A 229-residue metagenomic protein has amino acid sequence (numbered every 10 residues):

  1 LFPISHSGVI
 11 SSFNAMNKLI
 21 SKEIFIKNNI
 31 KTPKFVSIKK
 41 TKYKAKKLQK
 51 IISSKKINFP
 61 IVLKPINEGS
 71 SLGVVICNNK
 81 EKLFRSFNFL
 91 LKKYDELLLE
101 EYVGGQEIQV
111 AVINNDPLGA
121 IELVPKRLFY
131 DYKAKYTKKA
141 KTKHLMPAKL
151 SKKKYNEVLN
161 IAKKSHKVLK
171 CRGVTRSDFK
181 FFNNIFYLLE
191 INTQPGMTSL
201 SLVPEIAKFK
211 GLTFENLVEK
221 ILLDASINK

Functional and structural regions predicted by a protein language model:
L1-N14: Short, acidic/small-residue loops that bind anionic groups at enzyme active sites
L1-P3, L19, K27-N29, I113 (+1 more regions): Alpha-helix C-terminal capping segments
P3-H6, T32, I61, F214: Hydrophobic beta-strand scaffold residues
F13-G105: Active-site nucleotide/adenylate-binding loops and adjacent lid/helix of ATP-dependent enzymes
T41, Q49-S53, K153, V168-L169 (+3 more regions): Peripheral (often C-terminal) accessory segments that flank ATP-dependent C-N-forming ligase machineries
V75-N160, F181, I185-Y187: Phosphate-binding site of ATP-dependent enzymes
E101, V110-V112, H166-M197, A207: Conserved metal-phosphate-binding beta-hairpin within the catalytic cores of diverse ATP-dependent phosphoryl-transfer
K153, F181-K229: C-terminal active-site "lid" helix and adjoining low-complexity regulatory extension at the edge of ATP-using catalytic
